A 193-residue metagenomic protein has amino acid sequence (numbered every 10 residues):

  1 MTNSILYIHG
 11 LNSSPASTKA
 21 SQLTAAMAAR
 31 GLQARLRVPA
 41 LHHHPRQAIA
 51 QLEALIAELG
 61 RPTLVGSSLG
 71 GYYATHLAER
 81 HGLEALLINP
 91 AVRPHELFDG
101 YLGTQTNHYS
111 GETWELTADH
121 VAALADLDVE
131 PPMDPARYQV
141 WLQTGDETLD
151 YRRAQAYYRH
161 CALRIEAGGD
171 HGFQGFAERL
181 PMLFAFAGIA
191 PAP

Functional and structural regions predicted by a protein language model:
T2-L59: Active-site catalytic motif of lipid deacylating hydrolases and related acyltransferases
Y7-L11, V65, I88, W141-Q143: Short hydrophobic segments within beta-strands
S21, A25, T75, R152-Q155: Active-site phosphate/pyrophosphate- and oxyanion-stabilizing loops and adjacent acidic/basic residues in soluble
P62-T63, Y138: Generic beta-sheet signal
V65-A74: Gly/Ala-rich beta-loop-alpha elbow adjacent to hydrolase catalytic centers
L77-H81: Aromatic pocket-lining residues of Rossmann-like dinucleotide-binding sites
E84-P193: The alpha/beta-hydrolase serine catalytic core
